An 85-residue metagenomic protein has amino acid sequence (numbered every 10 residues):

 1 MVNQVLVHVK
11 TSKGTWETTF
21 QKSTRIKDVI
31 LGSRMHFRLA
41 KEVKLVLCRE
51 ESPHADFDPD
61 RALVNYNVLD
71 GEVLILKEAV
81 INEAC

Functional and structural regions predicted by a protein language model:
M1-C85: Ubiquitin system architectures
